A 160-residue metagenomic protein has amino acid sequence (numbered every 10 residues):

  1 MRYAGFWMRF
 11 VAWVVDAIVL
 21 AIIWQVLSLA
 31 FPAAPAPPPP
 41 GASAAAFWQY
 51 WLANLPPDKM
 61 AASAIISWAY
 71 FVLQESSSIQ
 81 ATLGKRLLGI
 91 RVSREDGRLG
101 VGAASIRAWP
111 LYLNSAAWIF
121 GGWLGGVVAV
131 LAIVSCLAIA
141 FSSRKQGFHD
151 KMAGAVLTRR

Functional and structural regions predicted by a protein language model:
A4, M8-W13, A17, F71-K85 (+2 more regions): Juxtamembrane cytosolic face of transmembrane helices
W24-A64, A117-A132, A140: Membrane-helix interface segments in multi-pass membrane proteins
A62, I66, Y70-L73: Transmembrane alpha-helices and immediately adjacent membrane-cytoplasm interface residues in multi-pass integral
I90-V92, L157: FKBP-type peptidyl-prolyl cis-trans isomerase
V92-G100: A structural micro-motif at secondary-structure boundaries
